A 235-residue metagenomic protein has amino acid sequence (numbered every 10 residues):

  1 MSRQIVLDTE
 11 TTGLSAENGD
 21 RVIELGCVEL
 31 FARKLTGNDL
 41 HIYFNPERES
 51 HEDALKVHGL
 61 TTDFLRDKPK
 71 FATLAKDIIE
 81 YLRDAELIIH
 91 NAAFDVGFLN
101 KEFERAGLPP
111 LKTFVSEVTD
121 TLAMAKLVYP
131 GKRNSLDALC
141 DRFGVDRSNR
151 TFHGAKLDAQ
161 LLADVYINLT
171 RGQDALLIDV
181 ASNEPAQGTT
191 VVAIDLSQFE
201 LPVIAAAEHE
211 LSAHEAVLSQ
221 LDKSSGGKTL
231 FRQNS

Functional and structural regions predicted by a protein language model:
M1-S116, K126, A138-F152: Conserved non-catalytic scaffold segment of RNase H-like nuclease domains
A75, R133-L136, L211-H214: Alpha-helix initiation and N-capping motif
E86-H90, F98, F103, S135-L196: Acidic, Mg2+-coordinating catalytic module of metal-dependent nucleases/exonucleases that use a two-metal-ion mechanism
F94-G97, K101-T121, H209-S235: Long, acidic, intrinsically disordered low-complexity segments
V115-R133: Catalytic subdomain that performs nucleotidyl-dependent activation
N168-S235: Acidic two-metal-ion nuclease catalytic site recognized across multiple nuclease folds, prominently DnaQ/RNase D-T
